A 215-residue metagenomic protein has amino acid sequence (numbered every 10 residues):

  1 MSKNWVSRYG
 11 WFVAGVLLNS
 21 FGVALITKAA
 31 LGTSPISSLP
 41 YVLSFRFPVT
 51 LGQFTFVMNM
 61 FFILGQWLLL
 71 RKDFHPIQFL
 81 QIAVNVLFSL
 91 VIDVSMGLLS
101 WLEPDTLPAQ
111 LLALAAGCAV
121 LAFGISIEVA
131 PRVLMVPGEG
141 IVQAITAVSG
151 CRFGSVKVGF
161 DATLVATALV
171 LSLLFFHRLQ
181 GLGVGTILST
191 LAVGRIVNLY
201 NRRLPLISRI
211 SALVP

Functional and structural regions predicted by a protein language model:
M1-P215: Core subunits and conserved enzymes of cellular information-processing and envelope-translocation systems across
